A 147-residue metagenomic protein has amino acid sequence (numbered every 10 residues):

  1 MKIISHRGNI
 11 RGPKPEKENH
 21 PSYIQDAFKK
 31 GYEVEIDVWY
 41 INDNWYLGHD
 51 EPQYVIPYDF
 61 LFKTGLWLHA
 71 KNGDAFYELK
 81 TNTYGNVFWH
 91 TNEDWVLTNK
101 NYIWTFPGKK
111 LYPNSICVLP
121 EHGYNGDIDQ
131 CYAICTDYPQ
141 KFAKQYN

Functional and structural regions predicted by a protein language model:
M1-N147: Phosphate-group recognition and catalysis centered on beta-loop-alpha active-site segments
